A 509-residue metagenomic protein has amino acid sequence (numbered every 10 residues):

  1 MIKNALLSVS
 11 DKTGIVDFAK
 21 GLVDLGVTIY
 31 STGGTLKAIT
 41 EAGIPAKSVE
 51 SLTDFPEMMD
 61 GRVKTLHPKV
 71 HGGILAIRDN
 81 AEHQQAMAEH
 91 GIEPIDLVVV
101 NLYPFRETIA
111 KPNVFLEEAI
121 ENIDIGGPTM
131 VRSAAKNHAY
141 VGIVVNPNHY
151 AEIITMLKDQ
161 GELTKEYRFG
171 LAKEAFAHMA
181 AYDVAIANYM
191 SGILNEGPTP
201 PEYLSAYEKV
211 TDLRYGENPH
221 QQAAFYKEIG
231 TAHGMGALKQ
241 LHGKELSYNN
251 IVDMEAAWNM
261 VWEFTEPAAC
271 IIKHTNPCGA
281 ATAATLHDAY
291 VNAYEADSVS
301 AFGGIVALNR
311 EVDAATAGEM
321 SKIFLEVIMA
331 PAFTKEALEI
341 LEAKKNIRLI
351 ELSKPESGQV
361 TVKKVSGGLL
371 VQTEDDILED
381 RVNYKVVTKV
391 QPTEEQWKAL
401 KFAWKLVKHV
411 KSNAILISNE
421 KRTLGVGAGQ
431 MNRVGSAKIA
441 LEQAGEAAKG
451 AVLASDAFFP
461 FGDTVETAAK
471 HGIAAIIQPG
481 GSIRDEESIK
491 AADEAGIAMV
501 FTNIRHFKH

Functional and structural regions predicted by a protein language model:
K3, V16, I92-K227, L238 (+5 more regions): Internal alpha/beta core interface subdomains
A5-T13, S247-N249: Short, glycine-rich nucleotide/cofactor-binding loops
S8, L25, A42, L52-F55 (+23 more regions): Change "in soluble alpha/beta enzymes" to "in soluble alpha/beta proteins
S8, L75, V98-Y103, D124 (+5 more regions): Short beta-strand segments
T13-F18, L22-I77, E82-E93, T108-A110 (+2 more regions): Feature captures the catalytic cores and cofactor-binding loops of soluble hydro-lyases/lyases that act on carboxylate
G197-N413, E420-T423, R433-A437, E442-A447: Long, structured protein-protein interaction/assembly regions in large complexes
